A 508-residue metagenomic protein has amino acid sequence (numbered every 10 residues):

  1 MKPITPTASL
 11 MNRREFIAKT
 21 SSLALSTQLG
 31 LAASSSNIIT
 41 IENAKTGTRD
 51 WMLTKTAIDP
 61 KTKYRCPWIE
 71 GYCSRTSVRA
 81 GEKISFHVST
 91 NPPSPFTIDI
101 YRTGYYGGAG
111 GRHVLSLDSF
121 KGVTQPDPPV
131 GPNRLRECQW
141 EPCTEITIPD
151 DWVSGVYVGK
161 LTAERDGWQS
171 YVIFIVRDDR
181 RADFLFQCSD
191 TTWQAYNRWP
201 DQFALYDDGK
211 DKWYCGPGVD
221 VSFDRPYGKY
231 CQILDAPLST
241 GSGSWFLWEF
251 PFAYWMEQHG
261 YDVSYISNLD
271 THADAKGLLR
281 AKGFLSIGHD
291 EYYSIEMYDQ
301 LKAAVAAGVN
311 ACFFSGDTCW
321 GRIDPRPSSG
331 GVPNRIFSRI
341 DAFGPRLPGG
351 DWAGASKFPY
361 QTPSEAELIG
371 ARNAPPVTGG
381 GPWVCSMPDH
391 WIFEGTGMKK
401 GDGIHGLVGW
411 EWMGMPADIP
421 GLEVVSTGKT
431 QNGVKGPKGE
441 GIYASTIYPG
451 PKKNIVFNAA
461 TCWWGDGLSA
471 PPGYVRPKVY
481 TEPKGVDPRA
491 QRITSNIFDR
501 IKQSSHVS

Functional and structural regions predicted by a protein language model:
M1-E15: N-terminal secretory signal peptides
R13-S26: N-terminal export leaders
S34-I69: N-terminal pre-domain segments of enzymes
P93, D99-D118, D166-G277, H506: Aromatic-Pro/Gly-enriched surface loop or interdomain linker that acts as a lid/target-recognition segment
P95-F96, Y106, L135-R181: Extended acidic/polar, glycine-enriched regions that form or flank non-catalytic beta-rich accessory modules
V123-C138, E145-T147, D151-V153, G241-P327 (+2 more regions): Helical hinge/lid and interdomain linker segments adjacent to catalytic or ligand-binding clefts that mediate domain
Q258, D418-S508: Extracellular low-complexity, Gly/Ser/Thr-rich intrinsically disordered linkers and protease-sensitive activation/hinge
C319-K438: An acidic, glycine-rich "communication" segment
